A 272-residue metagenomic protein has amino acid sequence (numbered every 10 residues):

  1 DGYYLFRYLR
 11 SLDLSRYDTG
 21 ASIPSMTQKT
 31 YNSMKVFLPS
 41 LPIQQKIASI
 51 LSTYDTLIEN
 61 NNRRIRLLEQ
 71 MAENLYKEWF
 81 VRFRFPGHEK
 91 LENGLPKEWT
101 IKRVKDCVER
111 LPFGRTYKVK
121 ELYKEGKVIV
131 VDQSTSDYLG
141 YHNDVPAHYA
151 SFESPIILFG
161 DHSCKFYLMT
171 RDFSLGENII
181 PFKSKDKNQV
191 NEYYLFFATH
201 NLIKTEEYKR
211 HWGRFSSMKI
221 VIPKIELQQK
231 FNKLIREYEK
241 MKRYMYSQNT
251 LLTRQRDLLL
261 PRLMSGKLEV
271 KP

Functional and structural regions predicted by a protein language model:
D1-V36, T100-I225: DNA target-recognition domains and sequence-specific DNA-contacting regions of bacterial/archaeal
D18, K271-P272: Short, hydrophobic secondary-structure boundary micro-motifs
S33-R115, V119, K124-D137, I225-K271: Non-catalytic DNA-recognition/assembly elements of restriction-modification systems
